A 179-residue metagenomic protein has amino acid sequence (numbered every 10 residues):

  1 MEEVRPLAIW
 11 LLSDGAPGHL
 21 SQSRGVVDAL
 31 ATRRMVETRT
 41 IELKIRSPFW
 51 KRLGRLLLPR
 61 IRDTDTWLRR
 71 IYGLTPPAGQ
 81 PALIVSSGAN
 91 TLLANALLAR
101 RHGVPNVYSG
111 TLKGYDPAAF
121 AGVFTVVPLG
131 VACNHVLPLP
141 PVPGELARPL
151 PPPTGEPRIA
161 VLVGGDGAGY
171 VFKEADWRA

Functional and structural regions predicted by a protein language model:
M1-E3, L74-P76, L150-P153: Short boundary motifs at domain starts and secondary-structure transition points
V4-W10: Extreme N-terminal starter segment of soluble prokaryotic enzymes
L7, A82, P157-I159: Nucleotide donor/acceptor-binding cores
L11-L12, A16-L137: Active-site and donor-binding regions of nucleotide-sugar-utilizing enzymes
L112, P117-E174: A nucleotide-sugar donor-handling region in carbohydrate enzymes
A175-A179: Short hydrophobic signal-anchor/transmembrane segments that target glycosyltransferases and glycosylation machinery
